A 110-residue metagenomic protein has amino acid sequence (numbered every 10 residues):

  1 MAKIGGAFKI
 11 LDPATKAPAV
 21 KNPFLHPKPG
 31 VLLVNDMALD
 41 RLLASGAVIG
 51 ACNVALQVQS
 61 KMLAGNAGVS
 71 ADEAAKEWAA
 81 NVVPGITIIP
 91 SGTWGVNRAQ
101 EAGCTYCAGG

Functional and structural regions predicted by a protein language model:
M1-G110: Secreted/extracellular ectodomain signature
